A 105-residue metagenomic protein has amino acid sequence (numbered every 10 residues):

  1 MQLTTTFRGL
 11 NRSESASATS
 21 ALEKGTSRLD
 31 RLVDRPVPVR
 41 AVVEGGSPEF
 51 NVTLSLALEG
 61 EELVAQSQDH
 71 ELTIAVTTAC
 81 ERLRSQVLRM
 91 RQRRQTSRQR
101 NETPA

Functional and structural regions predicted by a protein language model:
M1-A105: N-terminal, polar/charged subdomain of small-to-medium soluble alpha/beta proteins
